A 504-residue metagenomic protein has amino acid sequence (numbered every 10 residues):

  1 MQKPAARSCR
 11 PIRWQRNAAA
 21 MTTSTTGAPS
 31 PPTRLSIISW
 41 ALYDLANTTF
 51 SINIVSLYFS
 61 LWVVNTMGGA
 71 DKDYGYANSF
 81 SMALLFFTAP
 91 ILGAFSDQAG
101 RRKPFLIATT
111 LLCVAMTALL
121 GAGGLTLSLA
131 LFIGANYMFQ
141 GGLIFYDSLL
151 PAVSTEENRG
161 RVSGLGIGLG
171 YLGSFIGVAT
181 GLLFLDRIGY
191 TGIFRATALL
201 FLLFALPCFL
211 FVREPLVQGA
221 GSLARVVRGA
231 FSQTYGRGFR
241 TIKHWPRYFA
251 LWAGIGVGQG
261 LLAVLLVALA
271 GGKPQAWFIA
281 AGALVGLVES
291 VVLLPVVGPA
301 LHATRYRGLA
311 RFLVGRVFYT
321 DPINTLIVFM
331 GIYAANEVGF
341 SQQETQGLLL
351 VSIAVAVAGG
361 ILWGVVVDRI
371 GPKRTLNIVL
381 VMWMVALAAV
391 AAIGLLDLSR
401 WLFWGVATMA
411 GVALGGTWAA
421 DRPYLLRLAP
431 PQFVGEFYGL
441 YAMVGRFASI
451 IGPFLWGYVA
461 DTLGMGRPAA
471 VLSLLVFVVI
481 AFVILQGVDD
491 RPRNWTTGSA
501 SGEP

Functional and structural regions predicted by a protein language model:
T22-I37, L216-V257, G286-V314, P504: Juxtamembrane intracellular "pre-TM" segments in multi-pass secondary transporters
G27-M82, Q259-V267, A310-L348: Helix-loop boundary and gating motifs at the non-cytosolic
G75, L183-L199, G271-F278, Y458-V478: A membrane-interface helix-boundary motif in multi-pass transporters
F87-R101, G359-P372, A460: Helix-to-loop junctions at the C-terminal end of transmembrane segments in multipass secondary transporters
S96-T110, R369-M382: Cytoplasmic membrane-interface "Motif A"-like loop-to-helix N-cap segments of 12-TM Major Facilitator Superfamily
I107-G124, M382-D397: C-terminal ends and interior cores of transmembrane alpha-helices in multi-pass membrane transporters/permeases
M116, T126-G142, W401-G416: Hydrophobic core of transmembrane alpha-helices in multi-pass small-molecule transporters, especially MFS/SLC-type
G160-L182, A442-G452: Glycine-rich segments within core transmembrane alpha-helices of 12-TM secondary carriers
